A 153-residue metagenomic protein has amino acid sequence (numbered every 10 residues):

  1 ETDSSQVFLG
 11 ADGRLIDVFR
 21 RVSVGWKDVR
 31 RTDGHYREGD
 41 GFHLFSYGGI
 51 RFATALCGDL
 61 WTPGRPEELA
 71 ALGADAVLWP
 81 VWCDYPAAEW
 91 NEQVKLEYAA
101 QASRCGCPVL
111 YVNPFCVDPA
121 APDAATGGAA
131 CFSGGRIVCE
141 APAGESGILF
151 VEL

Functional and structural regions predicted by a protein language model:
E1-L72, P86-L96, A100: Active-site catalytic loop in hydrolytic enzyme cores
S4-L9, H43, G127-C131, I148-V151: Short beta-strand scaffold segments in enzyme catalytic cores
F19, F45, V112, A141 (+1 more regions): Hydrophobic residues at beta-strand termini and immediately following loops that shape nucleotide-binding pockets
W61-I148: CN hydrolase (nitrilase-like) catalytic-core segments centered on the catalytic cysteine and neighboring Lys/Glu
